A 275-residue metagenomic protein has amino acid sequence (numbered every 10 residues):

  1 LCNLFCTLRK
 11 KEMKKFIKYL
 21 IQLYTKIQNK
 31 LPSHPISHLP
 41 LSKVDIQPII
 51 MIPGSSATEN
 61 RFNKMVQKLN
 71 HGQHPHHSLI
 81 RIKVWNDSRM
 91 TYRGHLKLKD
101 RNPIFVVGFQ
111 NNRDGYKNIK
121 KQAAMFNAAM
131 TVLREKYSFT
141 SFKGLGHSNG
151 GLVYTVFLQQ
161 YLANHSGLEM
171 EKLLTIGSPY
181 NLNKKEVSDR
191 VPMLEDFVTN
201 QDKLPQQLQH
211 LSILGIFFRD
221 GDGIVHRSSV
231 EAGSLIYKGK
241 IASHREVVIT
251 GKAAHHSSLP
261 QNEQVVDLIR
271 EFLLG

Functional and structural regions predicted by a protein language model:
K10-K11: Polybasic, lysine-rich low-complexity intrinsically disordered segments
Y19-L145, L152-G275: Lipid deacylating catalytic domains
